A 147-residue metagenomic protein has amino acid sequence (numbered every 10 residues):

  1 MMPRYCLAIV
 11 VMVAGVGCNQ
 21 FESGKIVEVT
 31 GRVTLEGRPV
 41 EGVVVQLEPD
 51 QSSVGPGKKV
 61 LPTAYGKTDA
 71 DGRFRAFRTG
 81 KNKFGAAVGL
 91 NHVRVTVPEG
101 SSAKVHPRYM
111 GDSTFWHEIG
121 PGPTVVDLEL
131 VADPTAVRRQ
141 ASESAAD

Functional and structural regions predicted by a protein language model:
M1-V16: Sec-dependent bacterial lipoprotein signal peptides
C18-D147: Beta-strand-dominated extracellular/periplasmic modules and repeats in secreted or surface-exposed proteins
